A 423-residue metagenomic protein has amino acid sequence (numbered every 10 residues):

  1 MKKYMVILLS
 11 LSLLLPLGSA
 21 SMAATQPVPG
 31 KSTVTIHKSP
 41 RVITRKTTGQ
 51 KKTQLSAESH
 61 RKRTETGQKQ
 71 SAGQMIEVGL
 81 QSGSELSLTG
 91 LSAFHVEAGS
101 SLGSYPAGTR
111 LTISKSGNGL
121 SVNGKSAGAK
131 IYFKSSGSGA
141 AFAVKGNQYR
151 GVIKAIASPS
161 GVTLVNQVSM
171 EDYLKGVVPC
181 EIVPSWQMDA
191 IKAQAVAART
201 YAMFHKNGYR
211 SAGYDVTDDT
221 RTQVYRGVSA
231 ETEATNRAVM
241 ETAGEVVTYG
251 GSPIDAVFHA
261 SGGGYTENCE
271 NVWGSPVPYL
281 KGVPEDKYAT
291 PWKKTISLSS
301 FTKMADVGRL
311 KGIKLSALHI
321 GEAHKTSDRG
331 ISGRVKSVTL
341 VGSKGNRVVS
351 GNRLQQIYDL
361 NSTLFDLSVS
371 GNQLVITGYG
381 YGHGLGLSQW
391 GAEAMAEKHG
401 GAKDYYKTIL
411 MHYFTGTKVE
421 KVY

Functional and structural regions predicted by a protein language model:
M1-V6: Positively charged n-region of N-terminal signal peptides that target proteins for export
L8-P16: Bacterial N-terminal signal peptides
L17-P27: Sec-dependent signal peptide cleavage junction
K52, H95, S100-S169: A contiguous strand-loop segment
G73, W186-L374, Y379-G380: Extended substrate/cofactor- or partner-recognition/assembly subdomains adjacent to catalytic sites in enzymes
V168, S185-A193, T295, G382-G386 (+1 more regions): Soluble non-cytosolic domains of exported or imported proteins
P179, V183, V196-N207, D306-R309 (+2 more regions): Sec-exported extracytoplasmic/periplasmic mature domains
T377-Y423: TerminUS-proximal long segments
